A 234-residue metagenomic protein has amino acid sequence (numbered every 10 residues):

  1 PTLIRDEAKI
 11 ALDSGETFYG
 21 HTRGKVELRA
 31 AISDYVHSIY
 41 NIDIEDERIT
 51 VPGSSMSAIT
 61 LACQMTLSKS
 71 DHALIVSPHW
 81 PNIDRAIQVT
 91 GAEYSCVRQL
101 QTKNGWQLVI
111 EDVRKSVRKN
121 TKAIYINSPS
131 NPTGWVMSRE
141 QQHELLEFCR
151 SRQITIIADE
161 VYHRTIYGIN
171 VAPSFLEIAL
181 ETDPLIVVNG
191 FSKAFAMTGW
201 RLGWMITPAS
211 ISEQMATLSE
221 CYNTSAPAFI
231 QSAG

Functional and structural regions predicted by a protein language model:
P1-S54, L61: N-terminal small-domain helix-loop-helix segment of the aminotransferase-like
D6, I178-G234: Conserved core segment of the aminotransferase class I/II
D43-I49, K69-H72, N120, T182-L185: Short acidic capping loops at alpha-helix termini that bridge into adjacent secondary structure
M65-I87: Conserved PLP-anchoring active-site segment centered on the Schiff-base-forming lysine
D71, A92, S151-T155, E181-D183: A short helix->loop->beta-strand "cap" motif at the edges of active sites that frequently abuts
I75, C96, Y125, I156-A158 (+2 more regions): Hydrophobic residues in well-ordered beta-strands that form the structural core
Q99-G168: Active-site phosphate-binding strand-loop segment of PLP-dependent enzymes
